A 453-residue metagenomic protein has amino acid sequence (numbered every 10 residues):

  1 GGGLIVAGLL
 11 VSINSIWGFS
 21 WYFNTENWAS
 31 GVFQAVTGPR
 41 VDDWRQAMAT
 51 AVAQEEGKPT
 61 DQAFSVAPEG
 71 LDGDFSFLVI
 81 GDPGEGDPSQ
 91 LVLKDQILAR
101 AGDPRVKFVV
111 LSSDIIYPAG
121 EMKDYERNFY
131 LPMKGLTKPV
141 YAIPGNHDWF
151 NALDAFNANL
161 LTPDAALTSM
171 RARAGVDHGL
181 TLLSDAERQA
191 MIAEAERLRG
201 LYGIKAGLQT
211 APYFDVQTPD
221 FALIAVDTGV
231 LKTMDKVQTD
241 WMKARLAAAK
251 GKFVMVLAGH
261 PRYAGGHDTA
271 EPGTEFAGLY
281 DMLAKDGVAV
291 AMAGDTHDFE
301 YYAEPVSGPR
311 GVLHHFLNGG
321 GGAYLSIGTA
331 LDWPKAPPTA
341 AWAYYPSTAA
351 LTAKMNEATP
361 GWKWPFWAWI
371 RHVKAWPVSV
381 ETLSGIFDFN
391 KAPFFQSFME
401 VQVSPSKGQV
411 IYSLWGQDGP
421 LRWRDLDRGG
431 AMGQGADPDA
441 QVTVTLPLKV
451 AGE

Functional and structural regions predicted by a protein language model:
G1-G102, K107-V110, D148, A158-V254 (+3 more regions): Metal-dependent phosphoesterase/phosphodiesterase active-site architecture
I115-P132: Active-site-adjacent structural elements in enzyme catalytic domains
Y125-F129, E271-A277: Charged helix-capping and loop-helix junction motifs
M133-T137, L283-A284, S307-R310: Short, conserved loop/helix-junction motifs that constitute active-site signature segments in enzyme catalytic cores
Y141-G145, V290-A293: A short beta-strand/loop micro-motif in the catalytic core of glycosyltransferases that engages the nucleotide-sugar
I143-L153, A258-P261: Short, solvent-exposed turn/loop segments enriched in Gly/Ser/Thr/Pro and often Arg
G278-D286: Charged, well-ordered internal alpha-helical segments
